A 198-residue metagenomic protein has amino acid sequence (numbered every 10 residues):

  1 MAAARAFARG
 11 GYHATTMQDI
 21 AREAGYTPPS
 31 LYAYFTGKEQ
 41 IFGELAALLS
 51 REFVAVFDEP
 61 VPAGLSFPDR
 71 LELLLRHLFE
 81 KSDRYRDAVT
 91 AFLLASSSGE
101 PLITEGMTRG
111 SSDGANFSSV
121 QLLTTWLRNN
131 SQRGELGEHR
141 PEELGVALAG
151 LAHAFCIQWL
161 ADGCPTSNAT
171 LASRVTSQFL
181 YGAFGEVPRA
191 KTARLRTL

Functional and structural regions predicted by a protein language model:
A2, A6-Q40, E44: Helix-turn-helix
F42-L49, F92: Alpha-helical DNA-contacting segments of helix-turn-helix folds
E44, D58-D87, L144-L148, R189 (+1 more regions): Hydrophobic alpha-helical connector segments
R51-V54, L102-R133, E142-V146, T170: Amphipathic alpha-helical packing segments from all-alpha helical-bundle domains
E80, R84, F117, Q121-Q132 (+3 more regions): C-terminal peripheral helix-coil segments that are non-catalytic and often amphipathic
S82-R109, T124, I157-Q158: Amphipathic alpha-helical segments used for helix-helix packing
T90-L93, P101-E105, L136-H139, N168 (+1 more regions): Short, hydrophobic secondary-structure boundary micro-motifs
